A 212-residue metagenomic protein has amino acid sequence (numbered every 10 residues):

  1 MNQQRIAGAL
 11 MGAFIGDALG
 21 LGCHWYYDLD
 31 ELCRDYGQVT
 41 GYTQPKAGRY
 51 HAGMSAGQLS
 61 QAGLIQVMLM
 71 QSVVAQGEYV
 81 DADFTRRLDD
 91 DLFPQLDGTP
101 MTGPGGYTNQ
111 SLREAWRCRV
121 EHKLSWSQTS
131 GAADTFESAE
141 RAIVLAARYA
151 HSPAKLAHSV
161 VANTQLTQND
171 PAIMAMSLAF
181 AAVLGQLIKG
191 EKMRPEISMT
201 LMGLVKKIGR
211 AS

Functional and structural regions predicted by a protein language model:
M1-R210: Structured, active/binding-site neighborhoods that engage oxygen-rich ligands
